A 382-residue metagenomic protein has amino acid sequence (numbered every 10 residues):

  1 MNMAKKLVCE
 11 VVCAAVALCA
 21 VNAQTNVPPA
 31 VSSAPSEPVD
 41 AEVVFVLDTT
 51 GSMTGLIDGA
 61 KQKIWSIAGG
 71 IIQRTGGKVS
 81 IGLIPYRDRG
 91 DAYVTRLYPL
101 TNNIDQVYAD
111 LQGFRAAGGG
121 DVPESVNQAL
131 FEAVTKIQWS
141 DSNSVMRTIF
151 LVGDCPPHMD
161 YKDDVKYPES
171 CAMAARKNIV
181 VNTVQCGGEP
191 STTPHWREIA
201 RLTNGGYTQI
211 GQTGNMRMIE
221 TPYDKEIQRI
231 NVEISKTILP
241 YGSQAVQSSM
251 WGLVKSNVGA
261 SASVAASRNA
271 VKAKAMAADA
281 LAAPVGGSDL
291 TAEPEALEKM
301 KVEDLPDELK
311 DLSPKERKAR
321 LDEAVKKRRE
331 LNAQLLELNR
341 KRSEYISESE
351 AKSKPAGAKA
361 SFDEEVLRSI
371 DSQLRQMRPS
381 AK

Functional and structural regions predicted by a protein language model:
M1-V11: Bacterial N-terminal signal peptides that target proteins for export
N2-A4, A23-N26: N-terminal acidic, proline/glycine-rich, low-complexity intrinsically disordered segments
E10-C19: Bacterial N-terminal signal peptides
Q24-D224, P294-V302, E308-K310, E323 (+4 more regions): Divalent cation-coordinating acidic motifs and surrounding scaffolds that mediate Ca2+/Mg2+/Mn2+/Zn2+-dependent binding
R197-A296: A post-motif C-terminal structural segment
K318-D322: Short hydrophobic alpha-helical segments that form membrane-spanning helices or hydrophobic packing faces of helical
